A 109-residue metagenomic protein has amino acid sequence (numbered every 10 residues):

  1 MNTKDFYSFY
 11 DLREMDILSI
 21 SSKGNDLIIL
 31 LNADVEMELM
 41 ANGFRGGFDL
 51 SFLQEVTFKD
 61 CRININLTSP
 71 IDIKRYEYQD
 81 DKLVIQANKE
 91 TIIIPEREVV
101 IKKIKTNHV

Functional and structural regions predicted by a protein language model:
M1-V109: Surface-exposed, interaction-prone regions used to assemble/regulate multi-protein complexes
